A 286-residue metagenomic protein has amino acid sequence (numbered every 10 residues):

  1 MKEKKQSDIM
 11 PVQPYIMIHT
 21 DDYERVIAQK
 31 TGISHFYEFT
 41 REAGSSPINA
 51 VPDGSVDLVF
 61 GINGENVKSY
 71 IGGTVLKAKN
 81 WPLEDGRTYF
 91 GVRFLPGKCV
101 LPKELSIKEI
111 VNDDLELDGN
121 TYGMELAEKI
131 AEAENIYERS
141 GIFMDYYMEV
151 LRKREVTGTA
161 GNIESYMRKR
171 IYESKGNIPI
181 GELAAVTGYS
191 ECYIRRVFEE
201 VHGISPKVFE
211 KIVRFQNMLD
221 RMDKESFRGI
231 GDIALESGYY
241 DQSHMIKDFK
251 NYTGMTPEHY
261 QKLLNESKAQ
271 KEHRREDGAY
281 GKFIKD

Functional and structural regions predicted by a protein language model:
M1-S165, Y172-K175, P179-G181, T187-E191 (+5 more regions): Alpha-helical bundle regulatory/interaction domains
R195-E200, K207-E210: Long, low-complexity intrinsically disordered regions
V197, I212, K247, L263: Residue-level "edge-of-site" marker
E200-I204, D248-Y260: A secondary-structure capping/hinge motif
F209-I212, S243: Conserved structured core elements
